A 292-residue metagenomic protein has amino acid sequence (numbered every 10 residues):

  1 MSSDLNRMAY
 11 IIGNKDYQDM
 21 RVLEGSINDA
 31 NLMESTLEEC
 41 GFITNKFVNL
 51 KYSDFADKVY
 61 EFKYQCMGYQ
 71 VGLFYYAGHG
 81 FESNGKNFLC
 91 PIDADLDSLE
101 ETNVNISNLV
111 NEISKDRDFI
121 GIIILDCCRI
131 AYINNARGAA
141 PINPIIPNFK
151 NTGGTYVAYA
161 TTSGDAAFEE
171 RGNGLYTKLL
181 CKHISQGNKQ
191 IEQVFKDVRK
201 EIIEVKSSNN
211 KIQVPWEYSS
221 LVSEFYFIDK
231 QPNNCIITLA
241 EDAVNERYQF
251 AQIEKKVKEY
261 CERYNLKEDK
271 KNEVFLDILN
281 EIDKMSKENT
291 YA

Functional and structural regions predicted by a protein language model:
M1-A292: Cysteine endopeptidase catalytic domains of the caspase/legumain-like
